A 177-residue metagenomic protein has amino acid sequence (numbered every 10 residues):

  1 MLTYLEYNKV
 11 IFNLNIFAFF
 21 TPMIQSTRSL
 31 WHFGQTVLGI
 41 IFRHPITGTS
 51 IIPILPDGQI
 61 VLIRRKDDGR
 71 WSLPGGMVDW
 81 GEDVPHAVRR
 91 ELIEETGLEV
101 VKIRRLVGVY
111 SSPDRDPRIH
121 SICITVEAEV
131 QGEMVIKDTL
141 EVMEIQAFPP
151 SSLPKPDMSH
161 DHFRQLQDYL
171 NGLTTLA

Functional and structural regions predicted by a protein language model:
L5-F19, G69-R70, L140-A177: Nudix hydrolase/Nudix homology domain
N15-S50, P56: Acidic, metal-coordinating catalytic segment for phosphate/diphosphate chemistry, firing primarily on the Nudix
T47-T49, G58, I122-I124, M143: Change "...and in nucleic-acid phosphodiester-cleaving endonucleases..." to "...and in nucleic-acid processing enzymes
P53-I54, L62, A128, A147: Conserved hydrophobic "DFG−1" position in protein kinase catalytic cores
L55-L98: Conserved Nudix-box catalytic region and its N-terminal flanking loop in Nudix hydrolases and closely related
E99-V109: A short coil-to-beta-strand element that immediately follows conserved catalytic motifs
S111-M134, Y169: Active-site-adjacent beta-strand/loop module that shapes the phosphate/pyrophosphate-binding cleft
